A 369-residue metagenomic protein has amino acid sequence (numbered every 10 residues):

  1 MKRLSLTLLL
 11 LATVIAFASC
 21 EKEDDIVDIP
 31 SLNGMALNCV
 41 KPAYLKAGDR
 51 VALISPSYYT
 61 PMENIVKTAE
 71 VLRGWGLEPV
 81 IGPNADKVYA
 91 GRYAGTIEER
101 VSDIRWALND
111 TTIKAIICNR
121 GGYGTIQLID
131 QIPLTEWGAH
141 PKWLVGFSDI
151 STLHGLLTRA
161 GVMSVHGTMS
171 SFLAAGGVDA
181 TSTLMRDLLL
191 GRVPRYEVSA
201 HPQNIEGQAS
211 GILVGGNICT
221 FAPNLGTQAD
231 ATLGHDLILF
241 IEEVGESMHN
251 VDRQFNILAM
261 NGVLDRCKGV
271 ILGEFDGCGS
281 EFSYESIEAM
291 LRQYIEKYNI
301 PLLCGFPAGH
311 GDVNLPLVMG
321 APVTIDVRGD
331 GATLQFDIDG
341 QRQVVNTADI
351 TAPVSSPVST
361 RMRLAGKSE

Functional and structural regions predicted by a protein language model:
L8-A16: Bacterial N-terminal signal peptides
F17-M35: Bacterial Sec-dependent N-terminal signal peptides
I29-L108, A222: N-terminal glycine-rich anion-binding loop in soluble enzyme alpha/beta folds
N84-H140: N-terminal small/polar loop signature for handling phosphorylated ligands or for N-terminal nucleophile
L134-L156, M163-M169, P301: Short, acidic/small-residue loops that bind anionic groups at enzyme active sites
M163-G226: Conserved anion/nucleotide-ligand pocket segment
T232-I287: Internal helical hairpin/lid segments
C278-E369: ATP/nucleoside-binding phosphotransfer catalytic cores, i.e., glycine-rich phosphate-binding loops
